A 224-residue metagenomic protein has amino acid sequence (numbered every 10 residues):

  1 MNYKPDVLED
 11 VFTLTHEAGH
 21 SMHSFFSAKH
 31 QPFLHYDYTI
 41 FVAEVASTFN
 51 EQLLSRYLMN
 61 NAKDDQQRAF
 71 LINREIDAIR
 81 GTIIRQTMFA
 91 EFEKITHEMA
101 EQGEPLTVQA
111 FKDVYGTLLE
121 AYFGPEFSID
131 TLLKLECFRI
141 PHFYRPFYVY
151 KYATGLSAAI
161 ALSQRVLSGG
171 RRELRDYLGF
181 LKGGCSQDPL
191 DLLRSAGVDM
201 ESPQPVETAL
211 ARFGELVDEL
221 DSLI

Functional and structural regions predicted by a protein language model:
M1-T15: Short pre-active-site segment immediately N-terminal to the catalytic Zn-binding motif
M1-Y3, H30-I40, A69-A78, H97-M99 (+1 more regions): Short beta-alpha connecting loops at secondary-structure transitions that line or flank enzyme active sites
V7, T39-A43, K151, P205: Generic hydrophobic secondary-structure packing signal
L8-D10, H20-S21, Q31-P32, F41 (+2 more regions): Flexible loop/turn segments at secondary-structure boundaries
F12-T13, S24-T48: Post-HEXXH active-site segment of zinc metalloproteases
L14-T15, S21-M22, F49, N60 (+4 more regions): C-terminal, non-catalytic "cap/extension" segments appended to globular domains
S27-Q31, S55, A62, L162: Single-residue recognition of alpha-helix boundary sites
F41, A46-D77: Conserved active-site neighborhood of enzyme catalytic/cofactor-binding cores
